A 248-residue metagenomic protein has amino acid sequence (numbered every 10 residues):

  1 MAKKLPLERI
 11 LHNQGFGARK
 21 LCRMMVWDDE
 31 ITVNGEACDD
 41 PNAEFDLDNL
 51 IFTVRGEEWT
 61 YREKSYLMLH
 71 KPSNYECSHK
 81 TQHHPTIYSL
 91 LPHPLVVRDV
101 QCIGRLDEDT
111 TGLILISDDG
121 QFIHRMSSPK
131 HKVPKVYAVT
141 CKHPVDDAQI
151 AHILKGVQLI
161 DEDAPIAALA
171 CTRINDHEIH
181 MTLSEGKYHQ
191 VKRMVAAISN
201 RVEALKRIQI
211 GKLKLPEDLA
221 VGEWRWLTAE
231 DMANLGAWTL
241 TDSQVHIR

Functional and structural regions predicted by a protein language model:
A2-R248: Basic, flexible Lys/Arg- and Gly-enriched helix-loop patches that mediate nucleic-acid binding at interfaces with rRNA
